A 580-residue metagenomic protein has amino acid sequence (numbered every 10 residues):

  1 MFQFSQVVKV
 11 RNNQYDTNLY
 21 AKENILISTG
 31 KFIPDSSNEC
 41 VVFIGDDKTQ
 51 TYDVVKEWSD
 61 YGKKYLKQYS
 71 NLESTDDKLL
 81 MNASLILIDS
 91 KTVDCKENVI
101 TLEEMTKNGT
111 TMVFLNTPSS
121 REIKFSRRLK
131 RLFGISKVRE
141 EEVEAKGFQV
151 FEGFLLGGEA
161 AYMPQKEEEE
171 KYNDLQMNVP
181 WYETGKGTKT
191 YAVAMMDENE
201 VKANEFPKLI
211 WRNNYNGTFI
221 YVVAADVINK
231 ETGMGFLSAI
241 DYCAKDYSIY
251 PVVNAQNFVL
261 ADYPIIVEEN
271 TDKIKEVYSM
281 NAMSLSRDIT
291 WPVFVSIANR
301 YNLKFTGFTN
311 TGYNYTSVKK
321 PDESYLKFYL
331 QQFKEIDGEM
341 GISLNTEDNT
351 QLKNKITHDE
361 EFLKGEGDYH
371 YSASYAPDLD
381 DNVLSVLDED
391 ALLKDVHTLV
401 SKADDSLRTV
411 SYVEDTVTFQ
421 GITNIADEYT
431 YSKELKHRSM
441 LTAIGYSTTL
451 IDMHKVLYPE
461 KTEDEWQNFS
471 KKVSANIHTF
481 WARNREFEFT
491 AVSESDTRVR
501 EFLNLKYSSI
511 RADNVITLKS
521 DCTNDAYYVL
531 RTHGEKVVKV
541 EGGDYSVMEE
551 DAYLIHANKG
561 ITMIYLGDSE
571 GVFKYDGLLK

Functional and structural regions predicted by a protein language model:
E39-G45, N108, M112-V138, I265-E268 (+3 more regions): Metal-dependent polysaccharide deacetylase catalytic core of the NodB/CE4 family, i.e., the active-site-bearing domain
I44-R121: Helical hinge/lid and interdomain linker segments adjacent to catalytic or ligand-binding clefts that mediate domain
N82-A83, D174-A255: A glycine-centered loop/beta-turn motif at secondary-structure junctions
V93-N98, D551-K580: C-terminal beta-strand-rich structural cap/linker in extracellular carbohydrate-active enzymes
D94-P164: A glycine-rich, often tryptophan-bearing local segment used as a flexible ligand/cofactor-contacting loop or short
A225, Y247-S248, N254-P264, A298 (+2 more regions): Catalytic grooves of carbohydrate-active enzymes
A225-Q331: Active-site beta->alpha N-cap acidic-glycine motif
Q332, T346-E366, D415-L441: Alpha-helical scaffold elements lining the catalytic groove of polysaccharide deacetylases
